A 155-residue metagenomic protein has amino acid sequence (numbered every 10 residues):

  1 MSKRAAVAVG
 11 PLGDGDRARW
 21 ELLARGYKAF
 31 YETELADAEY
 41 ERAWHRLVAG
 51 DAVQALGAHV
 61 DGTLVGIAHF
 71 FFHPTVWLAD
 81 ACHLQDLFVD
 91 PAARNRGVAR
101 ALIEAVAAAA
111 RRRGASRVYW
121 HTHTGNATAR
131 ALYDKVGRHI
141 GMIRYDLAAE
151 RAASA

Functional and structural regions predicted by a protein language model:
M1-G15, A153-A155: Conserved N-terminal entry element of GNAT/NAT acetyltransferase domains
P11-A79, I103, A109, I140 (+1 more regions): Acetyl-CoA-dependent GNAT
H73, D90, H123: Residue-level recognition of the GNAT/N-acetyltransferase active site
D80-P91: Conserved acetyl-CoA binding element of GNAT-fold acetyltransferases
A93, G97-A105: Conserved acetyl-CoA pyrophosphate-binding loop and the N-cap/start of the following alpha-helix in GNAT-like
R100, T124-M142, L147: Conserved active-site alpha-helix within GNAT-family acetyltransferase domains
A110-T122: Conserved GNAT acetyl-CoA-binding A-motif
